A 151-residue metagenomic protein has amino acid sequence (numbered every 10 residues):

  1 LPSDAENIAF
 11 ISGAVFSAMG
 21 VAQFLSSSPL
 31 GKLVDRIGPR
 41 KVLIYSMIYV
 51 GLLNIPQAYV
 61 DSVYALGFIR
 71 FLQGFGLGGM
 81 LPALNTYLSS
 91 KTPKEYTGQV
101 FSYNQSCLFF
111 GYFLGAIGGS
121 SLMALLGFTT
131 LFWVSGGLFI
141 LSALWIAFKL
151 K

Functional and structural regions predicted by a protein language model:
P2-A18: Loop-to-transmembrane helix entry
G20-S28, Y112-F113: Residue-level signature of mid-helix packing/kink "hotspots" within the transmembrane helices of 12-pass Major
L25-G38, M123: Helix-to-loop junctions at the C-terminal end of transmembrane segments in multipass secondary transporters
G38, Y59-D61: Helix-breaking motifs and short loop linkers at transmembrane-helix boundaries and internal kinks in secondary membrane
K41-P56, G136: Structural signature of the two symmetry-related core transmembrane helices
L53, Y64-L72: Paired small-residue
G79-T92: Intracellular juxtamembrane helix-capping segments at the cytosolic ends of symmetry-related transmembrane helices
S121-G137: A membrane-interface helix-boundary motif in multi-pass transporters
